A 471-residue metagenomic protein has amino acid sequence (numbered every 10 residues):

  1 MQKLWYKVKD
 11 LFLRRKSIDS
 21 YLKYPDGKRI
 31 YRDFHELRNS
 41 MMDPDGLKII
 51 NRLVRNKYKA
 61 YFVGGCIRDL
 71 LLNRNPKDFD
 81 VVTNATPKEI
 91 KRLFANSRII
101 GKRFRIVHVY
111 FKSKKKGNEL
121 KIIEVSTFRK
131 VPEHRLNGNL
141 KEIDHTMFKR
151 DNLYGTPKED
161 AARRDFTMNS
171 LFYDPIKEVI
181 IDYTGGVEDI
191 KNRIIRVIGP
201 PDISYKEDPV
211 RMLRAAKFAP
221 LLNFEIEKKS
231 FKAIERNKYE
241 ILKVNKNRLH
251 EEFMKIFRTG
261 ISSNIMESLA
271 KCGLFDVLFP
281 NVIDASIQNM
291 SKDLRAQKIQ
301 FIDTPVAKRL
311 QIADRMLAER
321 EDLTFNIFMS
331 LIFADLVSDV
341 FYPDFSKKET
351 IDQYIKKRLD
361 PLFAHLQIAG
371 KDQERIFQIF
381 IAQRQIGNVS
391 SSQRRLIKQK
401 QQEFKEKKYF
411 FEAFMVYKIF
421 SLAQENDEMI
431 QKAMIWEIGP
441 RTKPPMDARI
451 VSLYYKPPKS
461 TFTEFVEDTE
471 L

Functional and structural regions predicted by a protein language model:
M1-L471: Catalytic cores of the polymerase beta-like nucleotidyltransferase superfamily and closely associated nucleotide
